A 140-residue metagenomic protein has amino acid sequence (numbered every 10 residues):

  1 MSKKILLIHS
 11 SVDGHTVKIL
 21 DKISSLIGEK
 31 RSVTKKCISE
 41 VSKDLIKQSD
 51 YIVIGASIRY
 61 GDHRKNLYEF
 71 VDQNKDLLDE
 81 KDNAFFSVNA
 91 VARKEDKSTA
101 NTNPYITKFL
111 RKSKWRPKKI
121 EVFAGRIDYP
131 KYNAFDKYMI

Functional and structural regions predicted by a protein language model:
S2-G28: N-terminal beta1-alpha1 ligand-phosphate binding loop
S2-K3, L26, K30, T34 (+1 more regions): FMN-binding flavodoxin-like domain, especially the glycine-rich phosphate-binding loop
I5, Y51-I54: Generic beta-sheet signal
C37: Catalytic-core regions of hydrolytic enzymes
E40-L45: Short acidic active-site motifs
I46-K47, L78: A short, aliphatic-rich alpha-helical micro-motif
D50-Y51, K118: Conserved acidic residues
